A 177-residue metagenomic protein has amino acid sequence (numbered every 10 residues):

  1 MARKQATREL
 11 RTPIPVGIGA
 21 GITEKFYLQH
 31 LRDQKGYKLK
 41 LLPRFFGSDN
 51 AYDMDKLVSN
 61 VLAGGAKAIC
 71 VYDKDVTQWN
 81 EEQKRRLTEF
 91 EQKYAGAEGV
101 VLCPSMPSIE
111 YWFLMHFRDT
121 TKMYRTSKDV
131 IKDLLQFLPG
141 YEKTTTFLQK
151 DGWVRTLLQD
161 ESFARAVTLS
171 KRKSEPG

Functional and structural regions predicted by a protein language model:
A2-I14, K25-R44, D55-K67, K74-G177: C-terminal accessory helical subdomains adjacent to catalytic cores in phosphodiester- and nucleotide-handling enzymes
G19-G21: Helix N-cap/beta->alpha junction signal
G47-A51: Eukaryotic endosomal/vacuolar membrane-trafficking regulators centered on PX-domain-mediated PI3P pathways
